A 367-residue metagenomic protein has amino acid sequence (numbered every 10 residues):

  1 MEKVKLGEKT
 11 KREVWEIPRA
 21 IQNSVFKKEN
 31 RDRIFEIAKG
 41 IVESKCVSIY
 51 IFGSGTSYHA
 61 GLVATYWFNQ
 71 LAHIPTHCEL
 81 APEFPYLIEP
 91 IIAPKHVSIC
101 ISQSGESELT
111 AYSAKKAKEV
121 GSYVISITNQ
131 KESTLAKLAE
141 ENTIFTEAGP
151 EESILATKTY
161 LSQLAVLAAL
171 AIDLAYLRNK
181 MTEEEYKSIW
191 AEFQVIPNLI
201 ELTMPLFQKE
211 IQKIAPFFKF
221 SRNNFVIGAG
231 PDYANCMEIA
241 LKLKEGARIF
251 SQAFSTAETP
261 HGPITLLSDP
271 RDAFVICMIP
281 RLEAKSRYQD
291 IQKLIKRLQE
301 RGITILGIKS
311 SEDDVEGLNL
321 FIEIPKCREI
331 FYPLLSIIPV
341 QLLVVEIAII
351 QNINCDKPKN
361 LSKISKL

Functional and structural regions predicted by a protein language model:
M1-E2: Basic/polar N-terminal segments that are highly enriched at the extreme N-terminus, encompassing both cleavable
K5-S48, N142-I276, Q351-L367: Active-site phosphate/pyrophosphate-binding segments
R31, V42-V195, P270-A273, M278-P325 (+1 more regions): Glycine-rich phosphate-binding loops that contact phosphosugars or nucleotide phosphates
G55-H59, T157-L164, G230-A234, I330-I338: Short, conserved micro-motifs enriched in small and acidic residues
L87-I88, E152-T157, H261-P263, I330-I337: Short, charged, surface-exposed secondary-structure boundary motifs
E323-L367: Peripheral docking tails and interdomain loops at the edges of cofactor- or intermediate-handling domains
